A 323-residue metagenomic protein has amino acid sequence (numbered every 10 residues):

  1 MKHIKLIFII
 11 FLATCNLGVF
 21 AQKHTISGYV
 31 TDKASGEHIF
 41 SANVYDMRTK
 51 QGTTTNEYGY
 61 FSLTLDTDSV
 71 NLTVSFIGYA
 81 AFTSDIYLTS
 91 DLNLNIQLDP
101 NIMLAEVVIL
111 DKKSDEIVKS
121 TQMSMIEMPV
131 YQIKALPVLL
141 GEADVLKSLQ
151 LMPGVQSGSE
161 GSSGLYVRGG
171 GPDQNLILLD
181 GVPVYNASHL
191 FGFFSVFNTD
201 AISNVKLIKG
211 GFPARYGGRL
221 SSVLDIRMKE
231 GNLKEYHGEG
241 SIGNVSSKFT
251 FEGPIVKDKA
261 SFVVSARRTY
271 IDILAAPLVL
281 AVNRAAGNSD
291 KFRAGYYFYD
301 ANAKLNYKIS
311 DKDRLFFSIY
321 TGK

Functional and structural regions predicted by a protein language model:
T31-S35, A42-M47, S75-Y79, T89-E142 (+2 more regions): Short, acidic, small-residue-rich periplasmic hinge/interaction motif at the N-terminus of Gram-negative outer-membrane
A34-F40, S62-S69: Short Pro-Gly-centered beta-turn/loop motif in secreted/extracellular proteins
T49-Y60: Short, acidic Ser/Thr/Gly-rich low-complexity loop/linker segments typical of extracellular and cell-surface proteins
S62-T64, A135-P137, V182-K209, R293-G295: Short acidic/polar hinge/loop motifs at secondary-structure boundaries that mediate gating or recognition
L94-I96, L151-M152, V196-H237, K248 (+1 more regions): A beta-strand signature from Gram-negative outer-membrane beta-barrel systems, especially the internal plug domain
P137-N186: Extracytoplasmic beta-strand/coil segments of soluble accessory domains associated with Gram-negative outer-membrane
G141-A143, G218-L220, G243-S247, Y297-Y299: Residues that define the transmembrane beta-barrel architecture of outer-membrane proteins
V245-R268, G287-K323: Transmembrane beta-barrel wall of Gram-negative outer-membrane proteins
